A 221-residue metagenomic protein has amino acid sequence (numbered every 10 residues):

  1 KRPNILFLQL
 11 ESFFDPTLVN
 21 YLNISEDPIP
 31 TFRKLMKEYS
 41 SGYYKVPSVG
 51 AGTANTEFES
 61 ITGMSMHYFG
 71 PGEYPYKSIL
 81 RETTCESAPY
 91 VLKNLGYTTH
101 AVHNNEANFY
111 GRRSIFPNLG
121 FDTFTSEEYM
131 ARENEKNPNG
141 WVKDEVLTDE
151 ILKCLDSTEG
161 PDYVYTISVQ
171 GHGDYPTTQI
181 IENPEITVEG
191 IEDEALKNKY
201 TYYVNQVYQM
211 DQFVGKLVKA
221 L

Functional and structural regions predicted by a protein language model:
R2-P3, F7-L10, F14-L221: Solvent-exposed soluble domains appended to multi-pass membrane proteins
